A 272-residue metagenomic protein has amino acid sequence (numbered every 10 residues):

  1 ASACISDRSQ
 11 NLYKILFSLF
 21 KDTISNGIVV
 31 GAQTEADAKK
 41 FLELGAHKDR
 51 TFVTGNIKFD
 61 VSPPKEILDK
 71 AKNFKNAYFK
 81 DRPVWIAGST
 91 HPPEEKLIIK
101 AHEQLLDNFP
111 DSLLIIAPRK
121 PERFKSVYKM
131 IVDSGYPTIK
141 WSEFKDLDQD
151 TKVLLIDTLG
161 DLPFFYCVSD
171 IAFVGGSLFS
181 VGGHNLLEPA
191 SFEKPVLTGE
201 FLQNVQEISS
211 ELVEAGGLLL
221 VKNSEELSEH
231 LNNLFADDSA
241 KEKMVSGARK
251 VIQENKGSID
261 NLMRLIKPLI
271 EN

Functional and structural regions predicted by a protein language model:
A1-N272: Nucleotide-activated sugar donor-binding and catalytic core shared by glycosyltransferases and related lipid-linked
